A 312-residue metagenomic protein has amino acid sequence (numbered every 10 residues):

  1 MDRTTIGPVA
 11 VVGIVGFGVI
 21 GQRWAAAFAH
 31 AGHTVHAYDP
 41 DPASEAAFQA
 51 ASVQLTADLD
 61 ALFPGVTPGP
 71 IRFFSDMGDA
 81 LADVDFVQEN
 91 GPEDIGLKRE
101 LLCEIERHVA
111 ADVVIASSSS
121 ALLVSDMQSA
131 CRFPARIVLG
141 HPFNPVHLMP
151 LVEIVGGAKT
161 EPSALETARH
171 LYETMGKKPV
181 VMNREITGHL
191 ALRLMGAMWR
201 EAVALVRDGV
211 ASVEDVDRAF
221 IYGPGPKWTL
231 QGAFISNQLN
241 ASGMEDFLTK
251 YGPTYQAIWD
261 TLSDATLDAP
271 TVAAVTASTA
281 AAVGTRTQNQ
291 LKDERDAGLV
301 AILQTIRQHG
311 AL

Functional and structural regions predicted by a protein language model:
M1-A61: NAD(P)+-binding Rossmann beta1-loop-alpha1 motif at the extreme N-terminus of oxidoreductases
D2-G7, A31-H33, K177, V181 (+2 more regions): NAD(P)-dependent Rossmann-like dehydrogenase/reductase catalytic/cofactor-binding core
V15, Y38, F74, N90 (+3 more regions): Structural motif
A31, I154-E185, G196-P226: Internal alpha-helical scaffold of NAD(P)-dependent oxidoreductase catalytic cores
V35, V87, I115-A116, I137: Hydrophobic/aromatic residues located in beta-strands of well-ordered beta-sheets within soluble catalytic
P40-A43, D58-V114: Rossmann-like NAD(P)-binding element
S117-N183, G188: Rossmann-fold dinucleotide-binding core
